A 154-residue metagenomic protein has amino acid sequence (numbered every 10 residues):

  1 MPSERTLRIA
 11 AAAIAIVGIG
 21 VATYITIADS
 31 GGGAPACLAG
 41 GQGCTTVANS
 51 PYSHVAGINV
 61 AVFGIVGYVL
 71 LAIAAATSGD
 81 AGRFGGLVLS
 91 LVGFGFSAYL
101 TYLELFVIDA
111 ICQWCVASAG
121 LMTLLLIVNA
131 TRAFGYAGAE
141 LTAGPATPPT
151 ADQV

Functional and structural regions predicted by a protein language model:
M1-V154: Membrane-interfacial helix-loop segments of redox and metal-homeostasis proteins, especially TM-loop-TM junctions
